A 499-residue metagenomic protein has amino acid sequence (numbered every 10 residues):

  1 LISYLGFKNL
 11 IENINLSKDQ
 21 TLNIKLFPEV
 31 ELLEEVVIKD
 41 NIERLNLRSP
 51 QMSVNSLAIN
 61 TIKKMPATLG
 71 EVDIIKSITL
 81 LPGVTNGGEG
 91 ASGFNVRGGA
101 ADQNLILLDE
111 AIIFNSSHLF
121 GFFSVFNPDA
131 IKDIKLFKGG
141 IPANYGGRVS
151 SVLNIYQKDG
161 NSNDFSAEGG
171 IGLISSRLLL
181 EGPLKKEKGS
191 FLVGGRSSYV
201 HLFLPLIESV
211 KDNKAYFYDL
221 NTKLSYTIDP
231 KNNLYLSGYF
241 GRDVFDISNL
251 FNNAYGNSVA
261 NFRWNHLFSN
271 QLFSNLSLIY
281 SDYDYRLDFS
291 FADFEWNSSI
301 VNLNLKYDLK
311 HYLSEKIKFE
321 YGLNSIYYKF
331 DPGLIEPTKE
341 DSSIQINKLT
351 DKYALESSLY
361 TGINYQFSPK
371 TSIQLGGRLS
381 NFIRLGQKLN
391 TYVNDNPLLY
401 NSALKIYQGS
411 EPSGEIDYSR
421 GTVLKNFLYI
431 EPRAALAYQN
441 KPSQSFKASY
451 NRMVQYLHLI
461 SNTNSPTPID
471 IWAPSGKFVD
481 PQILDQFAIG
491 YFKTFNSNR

Functional and structural regions predicted by a protein language model:
L1-E35, K370: Periplasm-facing N-terminal accessory domains of Gram-negative outer-membrane beta-barrel systems
K8, Q20, V37-I141, V152 (+1 more regions): Periplasmic N-terminal accessory/gating domains of Gram-negative outer-membrane beta-barrel systems
T79, N253-Y255, V259, R263-W264 (+4 more regions): Outer-membrane beta-barrel signature, preferentially recognizing the C-terminal barrel domain of Gram-negative
L105, D133-N144, S150-K158, F165-D212 (+3 more regions): Predominantly transmembrane beta-strands of Gram-negative outer membrane beta-barrel pores used for transport
H118, D164-S166, L206-K211, F245-F251 (+8 more regions): Extracellular loop and loop/strand-boundary signature of outer-membrane beta-barrel proteins
Q157-D159, L173-S175, L184-K186, S197-H201 (+6 more regions): Transmembrane beta-strands of outer-membrane beta-barrel pores
T222-R242, A254-A403, R499: Face-selective signature of the C-terminal outer-membrane beta-barrel domain
D284, K329-D341, Q345, I383 (+4 more regions): Surface-exposed extracellular loop regions of Gram-negative outer-membrane beta-barrel proteins, predominantly
